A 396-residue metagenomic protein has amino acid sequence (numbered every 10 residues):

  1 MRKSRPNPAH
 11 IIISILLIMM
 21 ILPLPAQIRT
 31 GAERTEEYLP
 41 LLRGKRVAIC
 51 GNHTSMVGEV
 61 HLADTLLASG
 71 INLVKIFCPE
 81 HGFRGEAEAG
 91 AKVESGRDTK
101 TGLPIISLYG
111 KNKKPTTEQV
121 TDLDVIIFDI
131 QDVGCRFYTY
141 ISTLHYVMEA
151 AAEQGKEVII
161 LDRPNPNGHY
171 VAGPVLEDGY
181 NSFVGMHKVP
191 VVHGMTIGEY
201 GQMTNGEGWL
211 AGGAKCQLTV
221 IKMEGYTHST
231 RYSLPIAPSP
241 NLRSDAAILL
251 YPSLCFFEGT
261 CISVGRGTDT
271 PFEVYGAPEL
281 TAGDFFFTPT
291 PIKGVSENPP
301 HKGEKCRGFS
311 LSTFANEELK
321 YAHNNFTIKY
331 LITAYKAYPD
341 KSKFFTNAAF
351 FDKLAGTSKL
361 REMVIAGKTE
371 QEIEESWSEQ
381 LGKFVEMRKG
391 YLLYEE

Functional and structural regions predicted by a protein language model:
M1-I28: Bacterial Sec-dependent N-terminal signal peptides
V74-H81, L161: Short internal beta-strands
G85-G90, I159-N181: Glycine-rich, charge-decorated loop segments at or immediately adjacent to ligand/cofactor-binding or catalytic sites
V93-L123, C135: Glycine-rich oxoanion-binding loops at beta->alpha junctions
D132-L144: Glycine/threonine-rich flexible loop motifs
Y180-P252: Conserved anion/nucleotide-ligand pocket segment
E224-E304: Glycine-rich, aromatic-lined ligand/substrate-binding cores of catalytic and carbohydrate-binding domains
P271, G276-S376, E396: Conserved functional hotspot residues or short segments at active or partner-binding sites across diverse domains
